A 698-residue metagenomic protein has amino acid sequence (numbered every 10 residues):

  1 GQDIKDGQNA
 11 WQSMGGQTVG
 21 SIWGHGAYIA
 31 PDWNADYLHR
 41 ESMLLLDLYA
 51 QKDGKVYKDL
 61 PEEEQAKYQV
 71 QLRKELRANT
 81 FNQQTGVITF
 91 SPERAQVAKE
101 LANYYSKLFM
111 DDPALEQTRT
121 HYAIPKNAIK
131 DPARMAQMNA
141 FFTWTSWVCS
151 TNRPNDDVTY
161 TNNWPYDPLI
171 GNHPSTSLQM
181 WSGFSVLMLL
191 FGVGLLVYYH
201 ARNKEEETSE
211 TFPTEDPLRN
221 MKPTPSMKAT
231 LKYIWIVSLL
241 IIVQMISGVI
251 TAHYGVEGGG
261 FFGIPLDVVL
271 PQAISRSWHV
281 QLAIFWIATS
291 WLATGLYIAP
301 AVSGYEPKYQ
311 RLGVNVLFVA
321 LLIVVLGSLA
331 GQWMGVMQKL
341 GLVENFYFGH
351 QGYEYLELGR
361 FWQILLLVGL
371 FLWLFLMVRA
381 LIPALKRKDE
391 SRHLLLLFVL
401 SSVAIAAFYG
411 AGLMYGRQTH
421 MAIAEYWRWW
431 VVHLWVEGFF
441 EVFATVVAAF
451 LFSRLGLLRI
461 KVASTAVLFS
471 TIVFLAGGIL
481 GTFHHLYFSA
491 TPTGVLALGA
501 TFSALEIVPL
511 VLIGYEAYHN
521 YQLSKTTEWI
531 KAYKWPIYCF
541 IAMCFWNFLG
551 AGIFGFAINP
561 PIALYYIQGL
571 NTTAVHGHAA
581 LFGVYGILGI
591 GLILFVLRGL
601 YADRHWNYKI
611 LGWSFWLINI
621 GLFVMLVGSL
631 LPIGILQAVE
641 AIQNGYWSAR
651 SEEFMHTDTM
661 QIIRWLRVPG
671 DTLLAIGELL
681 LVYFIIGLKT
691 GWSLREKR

Functional and structural regions predicted by a protein language model:
G1-L178: Soluble extramembrane regions of membrane proteins in the secretory/endomembrane system
Q2-K5, L38-F81, T85, Q272 (+4 more regions): Aromatic/His-enriched, Gly/Pro-containing loop or helix-boundary segments that lie immediately adjacent to catalytic
G7, W11, V19, P154-D156 (+14 more regions): Hydrophobic cores of alpha-helical transmembrane segments in multi-pass integral membrane proteins
S42, E207-R219, E390-L396, Y646-A649: Juxtamembrane inter-helical linkers in multi-pass membrane proteins
V158-P168, S209-N220, F654-M655: Membrane-proximal N-terminal segments immediately preceding the first transmembrane helix
E205-T230, K308, K386-K388, L523-Y533 (+1 more regions): Membrane-interfacial, low-structure loops and terminal tails that flank and connect transmembrane helices in multi-pass
G260-I274, Y566-G569: Perimembrane loop-to-helix junctions flanking transmembrane segments
G352-R360, I423-H433, T491-F502, Q568-A574: Non-cytosolic membrane-interface motifs at loop->transmembrane helix junctions
